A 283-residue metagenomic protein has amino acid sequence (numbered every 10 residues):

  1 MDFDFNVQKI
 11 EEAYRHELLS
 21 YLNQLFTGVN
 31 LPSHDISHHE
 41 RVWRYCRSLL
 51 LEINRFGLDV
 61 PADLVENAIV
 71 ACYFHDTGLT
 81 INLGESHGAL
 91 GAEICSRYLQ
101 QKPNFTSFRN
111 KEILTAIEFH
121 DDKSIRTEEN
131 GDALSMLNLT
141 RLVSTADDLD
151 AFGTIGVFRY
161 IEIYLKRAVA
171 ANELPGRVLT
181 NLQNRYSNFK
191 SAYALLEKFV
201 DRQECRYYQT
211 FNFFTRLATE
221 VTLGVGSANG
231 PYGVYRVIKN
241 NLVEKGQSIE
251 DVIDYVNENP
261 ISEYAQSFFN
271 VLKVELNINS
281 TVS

Functional and structural regions predicted by a protein language model:
M1-F5, G28-P61, D132-S283: Divalent metal-dependent phosphate-bond-processing catalytic cores, especially two-metal-ion Mg2+/Mn2+ enzymes that act
F3-L25, V65-E66: Short alpha-helical hairpin
F5, K9-A13, V60, F105-F108 (+1 more regions): Short coil/turn linker and secondary-structure boundary residues
Y21-T27, Y73-D76: A short small-residue
N23, W43-R47, L51, S96 (+1 more regions): Amphipathic, well-packed alpha-helical segments that form the structural scaffold of globular domains
L64-K190: Divalent metal-dependent catalytic cores for phosphoryl transfer on phosphate-bearing substrates
